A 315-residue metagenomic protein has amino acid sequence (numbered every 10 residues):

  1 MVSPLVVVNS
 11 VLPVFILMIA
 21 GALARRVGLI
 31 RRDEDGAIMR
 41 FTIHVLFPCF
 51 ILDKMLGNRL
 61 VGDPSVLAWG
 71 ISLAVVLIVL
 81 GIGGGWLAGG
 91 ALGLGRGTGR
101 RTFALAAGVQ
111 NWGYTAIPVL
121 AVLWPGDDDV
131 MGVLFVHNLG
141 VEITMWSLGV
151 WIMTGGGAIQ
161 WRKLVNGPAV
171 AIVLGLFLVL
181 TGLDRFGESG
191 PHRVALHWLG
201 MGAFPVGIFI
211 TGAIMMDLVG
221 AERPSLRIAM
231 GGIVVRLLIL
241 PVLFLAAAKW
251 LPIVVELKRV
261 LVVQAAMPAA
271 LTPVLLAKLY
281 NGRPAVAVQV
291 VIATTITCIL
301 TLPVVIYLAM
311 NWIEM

Functional and structural regions predicted by a protein language model:
M1-M315: Alpha-helical transmembrane segments of multi-pass small-molecule/ion transporters
